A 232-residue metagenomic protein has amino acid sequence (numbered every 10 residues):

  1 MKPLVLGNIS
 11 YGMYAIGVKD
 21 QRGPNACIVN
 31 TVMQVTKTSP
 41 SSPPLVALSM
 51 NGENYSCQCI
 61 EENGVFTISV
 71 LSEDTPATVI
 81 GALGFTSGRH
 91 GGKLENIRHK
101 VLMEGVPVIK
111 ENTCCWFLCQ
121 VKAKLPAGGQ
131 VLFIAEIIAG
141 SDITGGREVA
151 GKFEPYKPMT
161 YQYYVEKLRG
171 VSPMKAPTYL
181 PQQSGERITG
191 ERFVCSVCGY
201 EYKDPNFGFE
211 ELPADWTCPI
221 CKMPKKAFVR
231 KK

Functional and structural regions predicted by a protein language model:
M1-G190: Basic, polyanion-binding surface patches
G17, K203, P213: Residue-level detector of conserved, well-ordered beta-strand and adjacent loop positions that form binding/recognition
T113, C198-Y200: Well-ordered beta-strand scaffold positions
P181-Q183, I220, A227-R230: Netrin-like (NTR/C345C) domain of secreted extracellular proteins
C195-C198, C218-C221: Short cysteine-rich clusters marking metal-coordination/redox-active sites
E201-P205, K226-R230: Short, non-ligating residues that shape and space the ligands of small metal-coordination modules and catalytic
N206-W216: Short linker/helix segments within small regulatory modules
W216, K231-K232: Non-heme iron-sulfur electron-transfer modules
